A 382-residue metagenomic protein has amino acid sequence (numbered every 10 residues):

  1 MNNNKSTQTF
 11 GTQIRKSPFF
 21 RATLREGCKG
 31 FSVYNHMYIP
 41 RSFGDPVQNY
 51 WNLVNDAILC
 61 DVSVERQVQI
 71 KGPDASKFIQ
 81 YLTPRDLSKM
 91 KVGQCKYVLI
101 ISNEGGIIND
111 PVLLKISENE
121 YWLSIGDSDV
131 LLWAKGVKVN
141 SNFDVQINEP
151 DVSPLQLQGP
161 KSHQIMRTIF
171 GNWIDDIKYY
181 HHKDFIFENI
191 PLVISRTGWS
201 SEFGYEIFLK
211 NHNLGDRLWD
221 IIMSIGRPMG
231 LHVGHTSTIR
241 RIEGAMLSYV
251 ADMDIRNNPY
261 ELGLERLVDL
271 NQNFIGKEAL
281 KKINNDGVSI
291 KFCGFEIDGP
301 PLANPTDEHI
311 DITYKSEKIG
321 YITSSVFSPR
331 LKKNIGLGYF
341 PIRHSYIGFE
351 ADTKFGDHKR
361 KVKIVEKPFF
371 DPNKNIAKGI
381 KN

Functional and structural regions predicted by a protein language model:
M1-P40, L114-N382: Conserved, structured C-terminal
M1-V98, G106: Acidic, proline/glycine-enriched N-terminal capping motif
L59, K89-K91, I100-G106, P111-S117 (+2 more regions): Short, charge-rich binding segments
D61, D74, D86, N109-D110 (+3 more regions): Acidic side chains
P73-I107, S162-I190: Internal amphipathic helical hairpin motif
